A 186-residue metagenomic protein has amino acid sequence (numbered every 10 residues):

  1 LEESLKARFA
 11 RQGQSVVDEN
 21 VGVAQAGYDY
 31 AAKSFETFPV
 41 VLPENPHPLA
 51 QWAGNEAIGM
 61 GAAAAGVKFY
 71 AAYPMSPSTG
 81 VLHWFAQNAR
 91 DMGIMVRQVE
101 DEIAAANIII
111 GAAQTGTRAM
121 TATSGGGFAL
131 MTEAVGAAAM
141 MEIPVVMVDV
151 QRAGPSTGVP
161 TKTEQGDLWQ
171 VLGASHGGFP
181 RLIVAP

Functional and structural regions predicted by a protein language model:
E3-A174: Thiamine diphosphate
P180-L182: Proteins synthesized as precursors that undergo proteolytic processing into mature forms
A185-P186: Glycine-rich ThDP/TPP pyrophosphate-binding loop and its adjacent helix/strand module within ThDP-dependent enzymes
